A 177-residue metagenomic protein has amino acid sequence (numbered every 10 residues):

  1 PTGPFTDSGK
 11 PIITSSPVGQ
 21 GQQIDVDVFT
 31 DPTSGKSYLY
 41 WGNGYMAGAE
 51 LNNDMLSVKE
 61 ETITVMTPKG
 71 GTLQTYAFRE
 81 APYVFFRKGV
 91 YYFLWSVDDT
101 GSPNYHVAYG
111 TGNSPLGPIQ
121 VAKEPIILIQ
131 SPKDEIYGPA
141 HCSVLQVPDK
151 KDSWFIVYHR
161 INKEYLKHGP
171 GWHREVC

Functional and structural regions predicted by a protein language model:
P1-C177: Carbohydrate-active catalytic/glycan-binding domains of CAZyme proteins, especially the secreted or lumenal ectodomains
